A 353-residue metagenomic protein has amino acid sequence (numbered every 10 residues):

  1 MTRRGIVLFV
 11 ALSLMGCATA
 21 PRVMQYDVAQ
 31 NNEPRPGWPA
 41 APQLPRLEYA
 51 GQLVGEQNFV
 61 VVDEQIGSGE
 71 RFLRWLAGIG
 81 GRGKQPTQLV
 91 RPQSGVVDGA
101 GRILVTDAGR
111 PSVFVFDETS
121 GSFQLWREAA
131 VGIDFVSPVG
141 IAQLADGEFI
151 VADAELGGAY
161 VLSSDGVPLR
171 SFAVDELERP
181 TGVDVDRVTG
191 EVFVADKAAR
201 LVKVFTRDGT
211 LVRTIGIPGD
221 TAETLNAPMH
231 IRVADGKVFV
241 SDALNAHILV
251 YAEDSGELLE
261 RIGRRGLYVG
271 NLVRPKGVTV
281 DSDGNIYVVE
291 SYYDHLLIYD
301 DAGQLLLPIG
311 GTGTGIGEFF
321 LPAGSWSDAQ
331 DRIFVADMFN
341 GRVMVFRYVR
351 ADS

Functional and structural regions predicted by a protein language model:
M1-I6: Bacterial N-terminal signal peptides that target proteins for export
V7-M15: Bacterial N-terminal signal peptides
A18-S353: Eukaryotic scaffold repeat domains enriched in small/polar residues
